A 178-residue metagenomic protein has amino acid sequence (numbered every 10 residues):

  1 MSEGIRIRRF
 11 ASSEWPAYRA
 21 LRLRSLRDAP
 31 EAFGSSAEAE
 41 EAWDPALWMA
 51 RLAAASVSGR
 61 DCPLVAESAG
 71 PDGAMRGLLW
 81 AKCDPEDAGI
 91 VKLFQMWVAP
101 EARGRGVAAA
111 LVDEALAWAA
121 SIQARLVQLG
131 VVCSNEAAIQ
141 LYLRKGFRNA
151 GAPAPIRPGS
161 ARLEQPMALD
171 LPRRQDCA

Functional and structural regions predicted by a protein language model:
M1-F10: Acyl-donor-binding surface of acyltransferase catalytic domains
S12-S13, R19-A20, R24-E101, V112-E114 (+3 more regions): Acetyl-CoA-dependent GNAT
A17, G106, A110, E114 (+1 more regions): Alpha-helical macromolecular-interaction surfaces
G77, G106-A108, G146: Conserved phosphate-binding and hydrolysis motifs of nucleotide-dependent enzymes
A99-E101, R105, C133-S134: Active-site acidic-Proline motif in GNAT/NAT acetyltransferases
R105, S121-R125: Short coil/turn segments at alpha/beta junctions that flank glycine-rich nucleotide-binding fingerprints
R125-L126, V132-A178: C-terminal "cap" of GNAT-fold acetyltransferases
